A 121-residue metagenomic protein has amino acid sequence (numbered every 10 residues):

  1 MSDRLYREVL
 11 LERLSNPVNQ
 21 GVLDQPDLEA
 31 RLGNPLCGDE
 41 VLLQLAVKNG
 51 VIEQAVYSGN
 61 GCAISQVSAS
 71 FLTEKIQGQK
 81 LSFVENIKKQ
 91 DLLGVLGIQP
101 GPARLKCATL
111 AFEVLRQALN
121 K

Functional and structural regions predicted by a protein language model:
M1-G21, A30, E53-Q54, Q79-K121: C-terminal binding/interaction regions
Q25-E29, N34: Feature captures hydrophobic
A30, L43-L45, A55-Y57: Preference for bulky hydrophobic residues occupying beta-strand positions in well-ordered beta-sheet regions
N34, D39-N49: Short beta-strand elements
C37, G59-V67: Short, thiol/selenol-centered motifs that function as redox-active sites or metal-ligating centers
N49-G50, A55-C62: A short interface-forming secondary-structure element
I64-A69, C107-L110: Catalytic-loop motifs flanking and including active-site residues across diverse enzymes
S68-Q79: Alpha-helical support elements that line or immediately flank enzyme active sites and cofactor-binding pockets
